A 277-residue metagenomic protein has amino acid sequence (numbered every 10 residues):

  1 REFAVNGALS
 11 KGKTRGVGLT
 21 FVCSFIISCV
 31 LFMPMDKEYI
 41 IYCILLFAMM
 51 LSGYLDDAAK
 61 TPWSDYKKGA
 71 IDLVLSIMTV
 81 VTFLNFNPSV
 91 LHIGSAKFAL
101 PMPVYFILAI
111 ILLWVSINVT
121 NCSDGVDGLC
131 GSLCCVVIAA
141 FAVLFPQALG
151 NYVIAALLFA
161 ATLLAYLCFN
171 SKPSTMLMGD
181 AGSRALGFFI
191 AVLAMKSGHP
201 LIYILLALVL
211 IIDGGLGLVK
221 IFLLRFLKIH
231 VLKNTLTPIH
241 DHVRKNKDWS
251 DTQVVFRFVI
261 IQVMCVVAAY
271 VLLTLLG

Functional and structural regions predicted by a protein language model:
R1-I212: "…together with the soluble PPM/PP2C metallo-phosphatase catalytic core" -> "…together with the soluble PPM/PP2C
R1-K13, K60, L218-W249: Cytosolic, membrane-interface loops and tails of multi-pass inner-membrane proteins
S28-M35, V266-G277: Juxtamembrane "helix exit" motif at the C-terminal ends of alpha-helical transmembrane segments in multi-pass membrane
D57, T237, V271-L275: Short flexible/disordered coil segments
N118-N121, G125-V136, H230-Q253: Solvent-exposed interhelical
F169-P173, G198, L210, L216 (+5 more regions): Hydrophobic alpha-helix feature that most strongly marks membrane-spanning transmembrane helices and their immediate
T252-L273: Final/C-terminal transmembrane alpha-helix of multipass membrane proteins
